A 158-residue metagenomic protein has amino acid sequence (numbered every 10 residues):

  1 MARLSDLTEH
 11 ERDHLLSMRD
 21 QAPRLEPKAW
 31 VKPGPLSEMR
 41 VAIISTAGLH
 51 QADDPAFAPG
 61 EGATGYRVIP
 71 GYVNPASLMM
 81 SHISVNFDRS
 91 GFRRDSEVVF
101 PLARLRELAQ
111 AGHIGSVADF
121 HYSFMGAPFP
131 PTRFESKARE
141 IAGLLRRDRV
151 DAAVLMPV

Functional and structural regions predicted by a protein language model:
M1-V158: Metallocofactor- and cofactor-centric catalytic cores in central/energy metabolism, strongly enriched
